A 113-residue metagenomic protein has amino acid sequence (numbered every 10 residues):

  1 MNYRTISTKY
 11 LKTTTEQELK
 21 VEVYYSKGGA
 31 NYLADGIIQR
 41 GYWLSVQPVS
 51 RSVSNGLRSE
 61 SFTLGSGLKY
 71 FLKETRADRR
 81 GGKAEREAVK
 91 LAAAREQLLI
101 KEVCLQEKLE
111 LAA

Functional and structural regions predicted by a protein language model:
M1-F62, K108: Short N-terminal "domain-start" leader segments that mark the transition from disordered tails or signal peptides into
V49-A113: Mixed-charge, Lys/Arg-enriched low-complexity segments
